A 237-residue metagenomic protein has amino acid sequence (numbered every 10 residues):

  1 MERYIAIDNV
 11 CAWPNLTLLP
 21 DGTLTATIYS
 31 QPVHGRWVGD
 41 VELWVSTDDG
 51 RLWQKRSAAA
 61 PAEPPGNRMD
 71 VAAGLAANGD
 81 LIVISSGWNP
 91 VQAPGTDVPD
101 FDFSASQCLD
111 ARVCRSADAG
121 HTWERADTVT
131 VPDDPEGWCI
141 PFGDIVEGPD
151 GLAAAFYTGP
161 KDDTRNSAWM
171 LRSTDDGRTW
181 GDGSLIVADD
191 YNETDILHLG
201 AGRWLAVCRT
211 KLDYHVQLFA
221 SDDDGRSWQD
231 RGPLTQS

Functional and structural regions predicted by a protein language model:
M1-S237: Asp-box/BNR beta-propeller blade signature and adjacent active/binding-site loops in extracellular glycan-interacting
